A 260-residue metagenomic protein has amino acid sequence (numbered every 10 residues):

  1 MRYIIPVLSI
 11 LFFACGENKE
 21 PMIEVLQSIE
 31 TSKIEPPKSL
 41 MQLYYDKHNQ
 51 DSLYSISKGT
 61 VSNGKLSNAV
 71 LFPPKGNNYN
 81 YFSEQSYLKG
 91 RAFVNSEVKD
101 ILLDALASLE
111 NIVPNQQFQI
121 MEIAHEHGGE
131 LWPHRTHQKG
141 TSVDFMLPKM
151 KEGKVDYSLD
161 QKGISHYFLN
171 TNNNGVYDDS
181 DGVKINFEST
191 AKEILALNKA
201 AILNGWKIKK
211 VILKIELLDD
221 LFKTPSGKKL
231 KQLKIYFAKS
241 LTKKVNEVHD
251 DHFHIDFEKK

Functional and structural regions predicted by a protein language model:
M1-I4: Positively charged n-region of N-terminal signal peptides that target proteins for export
F13-A14: C-terminal motif of bacterial Sec signal peptides marking the signal peptidase cleavage site
M22-N68: N-terminal low-complexity, Pro/Thr/Ser-rich intrinsically disordered segments that act as propeptides or flexible
I23-E30, K154-K260: Catalytic cores and adjacent binding grooves of peptidoglycan-active enzymes
Q50-I120, N186-I202, K207-I208, I212: Active-site acidic/histidine clusters and adjacent loop/turn architecture that either coordinate catalytic ions
I101-W132, K210-S240: Extended, low-complexity, intrinsically disordered C-terminal regulatory tails of eukaryotic serine/threonine kinases
P114-Q116, K139-V143, H249-F253: Envelope-exposed proteins and targeting segments
H125-V176: Acidic/His-rich structured neighborhood in mature extracellular/periplasmic domains
